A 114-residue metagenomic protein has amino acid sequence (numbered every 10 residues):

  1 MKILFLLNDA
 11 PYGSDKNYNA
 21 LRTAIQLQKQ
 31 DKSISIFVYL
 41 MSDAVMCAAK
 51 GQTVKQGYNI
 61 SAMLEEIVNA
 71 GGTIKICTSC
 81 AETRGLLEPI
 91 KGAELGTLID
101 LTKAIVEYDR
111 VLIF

Functional and structural regions predicted by a protein language model:
L4-Y18, C47-Q52: Short, glycine-rich nucleotide/cofactor-binding loops
D9-P11, S42-M46, C80-T83: Acidic, glycine-rich active-site loops and adjacent beta-strand->loop/helix elements that engage anionic groups
N17-Q30, V38: Histidine-anchored nucleotide/phosphate-binding helix
N19-R22, V54-I60, L95: Charged helix-capping and loop-helix junction motifs
A24, I36-M41, I74-T78: Short internal beta-strands
Q30-F37, M41-C47: Small/aliphatic-rich secondary-structure junction motif
V54-A81: A glycine-rich helix N-cap at a beta->alpha junction
T83-F114: C-terminal structural segments of small proteins and small subunits
